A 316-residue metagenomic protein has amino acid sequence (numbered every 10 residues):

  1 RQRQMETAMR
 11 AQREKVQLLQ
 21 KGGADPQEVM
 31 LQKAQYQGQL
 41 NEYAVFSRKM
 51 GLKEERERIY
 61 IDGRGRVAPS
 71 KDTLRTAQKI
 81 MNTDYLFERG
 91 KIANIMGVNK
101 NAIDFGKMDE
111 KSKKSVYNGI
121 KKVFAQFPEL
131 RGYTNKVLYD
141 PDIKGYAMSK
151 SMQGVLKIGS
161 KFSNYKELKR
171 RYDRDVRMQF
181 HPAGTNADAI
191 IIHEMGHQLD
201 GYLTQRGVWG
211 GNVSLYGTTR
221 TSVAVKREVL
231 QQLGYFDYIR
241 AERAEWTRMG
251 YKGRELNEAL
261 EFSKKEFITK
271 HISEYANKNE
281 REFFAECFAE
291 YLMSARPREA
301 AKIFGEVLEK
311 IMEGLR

Functional and structural regions predicted by a protein language model:
R1-K15, Q32-Y36: Short amphipathic alpha-helical heptad-repeat segments
Q4, A8, V29, K49-G51 (+3 more regions): Residue-level detector of intrinsically disordered terminal segments
M5-A8, L31, N41, G65 (+3 more regions): Short, intrinsically disordered, low-complexity terminal segments
K15, Q35-K53: Amphipathic alpha-helical coiled-coil segments
L18-V29: Charged, low-complexity interaction regions
E54, Y60, R66-P69: Short linear proline/tyrosine/threonine-rich motifs used for host-factor recruitment and membrane trafficking/assembly
A77-R316: Active-site-flanking segments in enzyme catalytic domains
